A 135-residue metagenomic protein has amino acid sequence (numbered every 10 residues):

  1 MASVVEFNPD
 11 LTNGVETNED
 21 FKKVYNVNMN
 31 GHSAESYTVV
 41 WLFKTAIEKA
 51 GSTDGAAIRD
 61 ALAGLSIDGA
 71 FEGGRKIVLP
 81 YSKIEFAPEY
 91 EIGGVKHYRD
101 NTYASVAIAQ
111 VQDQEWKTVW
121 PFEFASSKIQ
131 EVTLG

Functional and structural regions predicted by a protein language model:
M1-V39, I47-K49, V119-L134: Extracellular/periplasmic periplasmic-binding protein-like sensory domains
Y25-N30, K44-T118: Segments of small-molecule ligand-sensing domains
